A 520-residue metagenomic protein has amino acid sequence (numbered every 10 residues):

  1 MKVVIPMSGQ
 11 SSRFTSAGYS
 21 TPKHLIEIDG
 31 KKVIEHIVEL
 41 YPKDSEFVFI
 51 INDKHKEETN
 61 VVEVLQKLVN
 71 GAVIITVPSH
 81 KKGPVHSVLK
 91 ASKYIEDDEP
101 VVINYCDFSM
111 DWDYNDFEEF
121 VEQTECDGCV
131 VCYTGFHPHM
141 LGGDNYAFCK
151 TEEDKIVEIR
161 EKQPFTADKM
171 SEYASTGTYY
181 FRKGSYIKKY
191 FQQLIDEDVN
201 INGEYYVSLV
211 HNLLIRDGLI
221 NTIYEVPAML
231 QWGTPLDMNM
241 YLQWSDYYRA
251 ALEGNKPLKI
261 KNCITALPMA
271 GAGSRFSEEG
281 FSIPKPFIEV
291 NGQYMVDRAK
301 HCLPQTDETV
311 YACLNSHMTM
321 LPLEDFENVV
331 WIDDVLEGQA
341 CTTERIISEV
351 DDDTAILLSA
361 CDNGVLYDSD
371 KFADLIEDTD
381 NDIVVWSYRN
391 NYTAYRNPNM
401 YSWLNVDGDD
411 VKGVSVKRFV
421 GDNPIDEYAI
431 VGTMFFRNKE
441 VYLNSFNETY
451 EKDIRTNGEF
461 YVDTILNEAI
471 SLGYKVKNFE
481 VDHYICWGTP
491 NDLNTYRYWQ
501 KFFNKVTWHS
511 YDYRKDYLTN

Functional and structural regions predicted by a protein language model:
K2-P6, R13-T15, Y19, I26-E27 (+10 more regions): Conserved N-terminal catalytic core of the sugar/cofactor nucleotidyltransferase
V3, E172-T265, E427-N520: Conserved alpha/beta core of the MobA/IspD/sugar-nucleotide pyrophosphorylase nucleotidyltransferase superfamily
G9, D107, T134, T234 (+3 more regions): Active-site glycine-centered loops adjacent to acidic/histidine catalytic or metal-binding residues that shape
L25, F148-T151, I223, F287 (+2 more regions): A structural signal for short hydrophobic beta-strand segments in well-ordered beta-sheet cores
I50-N52, I75-P78, V131-Y133, K162 (+5 more regions): Conserved beta-strand termini and adjacent loop/short-helix elements that scaffold enzyme active sites in alpha/beta
S79-P84, F136-P138, M229-W232, D334-Q339 (+2 more regions): A short acidic, often aromatic-flanked loop/helix-cap motif at beta-alpha or helix-coil junctions that lines enzyme
D111-L194, L366-K452: Conserved core of the sugar-phosphate nucleotidyltransferase
